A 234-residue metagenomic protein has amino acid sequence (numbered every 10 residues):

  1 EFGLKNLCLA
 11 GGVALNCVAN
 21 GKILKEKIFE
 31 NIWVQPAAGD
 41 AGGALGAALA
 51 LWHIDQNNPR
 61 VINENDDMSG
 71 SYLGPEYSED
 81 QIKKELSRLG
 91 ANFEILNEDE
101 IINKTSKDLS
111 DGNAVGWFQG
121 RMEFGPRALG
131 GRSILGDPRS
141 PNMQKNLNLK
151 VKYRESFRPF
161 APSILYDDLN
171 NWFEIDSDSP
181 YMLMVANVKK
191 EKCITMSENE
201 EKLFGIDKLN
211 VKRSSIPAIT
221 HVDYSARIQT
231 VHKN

Functional and structural regions predicted by a protein language model:
E1: Adenine-nucleotide phosphate-binding core of ATP-dependent small-molecule kinases
L4-N6, N20-N234: Flexible beta->alpha loop and helix N-cap segments adjacent to enzyme active/binding sites
L7-L15: Glycine-rich beta-strand-to-loop/alpha-helix junction loops that act as flexible
